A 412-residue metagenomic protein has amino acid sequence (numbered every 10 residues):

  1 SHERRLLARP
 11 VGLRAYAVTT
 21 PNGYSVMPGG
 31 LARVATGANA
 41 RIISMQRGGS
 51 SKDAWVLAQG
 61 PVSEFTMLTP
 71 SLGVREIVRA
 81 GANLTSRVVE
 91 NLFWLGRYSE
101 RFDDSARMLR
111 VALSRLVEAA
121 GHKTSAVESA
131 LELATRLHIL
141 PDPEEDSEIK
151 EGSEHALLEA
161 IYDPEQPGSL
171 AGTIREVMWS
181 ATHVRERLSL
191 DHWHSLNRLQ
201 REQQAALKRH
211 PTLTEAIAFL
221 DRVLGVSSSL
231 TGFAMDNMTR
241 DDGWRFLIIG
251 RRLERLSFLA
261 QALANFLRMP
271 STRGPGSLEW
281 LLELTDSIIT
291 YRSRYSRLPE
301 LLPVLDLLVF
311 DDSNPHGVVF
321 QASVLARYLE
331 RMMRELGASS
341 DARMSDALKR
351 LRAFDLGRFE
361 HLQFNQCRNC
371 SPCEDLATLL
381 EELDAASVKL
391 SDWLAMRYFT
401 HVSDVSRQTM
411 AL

Functional and structural regions predicted by a protein language model:
S1-R5, P10-G12: Flexible, glycine/threonine-enriched loop-and-boundary segments that flank and lead into catalytic domains of large
R5, Y16-Y24, L31-L412: Alpha-helical transmembrane segments and their helix-helix packing motifs
